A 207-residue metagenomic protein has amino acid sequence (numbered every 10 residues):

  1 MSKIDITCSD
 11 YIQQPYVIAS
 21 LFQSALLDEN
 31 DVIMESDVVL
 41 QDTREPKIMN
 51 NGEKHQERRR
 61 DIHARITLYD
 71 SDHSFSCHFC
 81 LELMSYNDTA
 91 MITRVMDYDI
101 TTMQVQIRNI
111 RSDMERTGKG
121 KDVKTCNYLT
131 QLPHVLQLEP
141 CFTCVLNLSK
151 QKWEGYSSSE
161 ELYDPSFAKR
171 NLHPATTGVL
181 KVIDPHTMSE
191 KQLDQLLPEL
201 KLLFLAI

Functional and structural regions predicted by a protein language model:
M1-I207: Conserved single-residue anchors adjacent to enzymatic active/cofactor-binding motifs
